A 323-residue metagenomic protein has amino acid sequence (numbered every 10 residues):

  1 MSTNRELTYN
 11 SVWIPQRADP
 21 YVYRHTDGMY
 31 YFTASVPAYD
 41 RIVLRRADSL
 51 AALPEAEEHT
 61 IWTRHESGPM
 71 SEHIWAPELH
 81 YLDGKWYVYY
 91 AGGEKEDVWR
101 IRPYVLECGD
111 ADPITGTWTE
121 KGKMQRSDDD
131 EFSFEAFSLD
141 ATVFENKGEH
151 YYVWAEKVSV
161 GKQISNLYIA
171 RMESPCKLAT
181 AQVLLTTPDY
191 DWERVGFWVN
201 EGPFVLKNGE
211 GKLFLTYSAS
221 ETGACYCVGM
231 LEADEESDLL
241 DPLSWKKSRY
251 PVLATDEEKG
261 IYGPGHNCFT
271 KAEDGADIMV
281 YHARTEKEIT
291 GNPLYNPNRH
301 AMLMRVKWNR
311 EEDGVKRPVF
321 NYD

Functional and structural regions predicted by a protein language model:
M1-D323: Carbohydrate-active catalytic/glycan-binding domains of CAZyme proteins, especially the secreted or lumenal ectodomains
